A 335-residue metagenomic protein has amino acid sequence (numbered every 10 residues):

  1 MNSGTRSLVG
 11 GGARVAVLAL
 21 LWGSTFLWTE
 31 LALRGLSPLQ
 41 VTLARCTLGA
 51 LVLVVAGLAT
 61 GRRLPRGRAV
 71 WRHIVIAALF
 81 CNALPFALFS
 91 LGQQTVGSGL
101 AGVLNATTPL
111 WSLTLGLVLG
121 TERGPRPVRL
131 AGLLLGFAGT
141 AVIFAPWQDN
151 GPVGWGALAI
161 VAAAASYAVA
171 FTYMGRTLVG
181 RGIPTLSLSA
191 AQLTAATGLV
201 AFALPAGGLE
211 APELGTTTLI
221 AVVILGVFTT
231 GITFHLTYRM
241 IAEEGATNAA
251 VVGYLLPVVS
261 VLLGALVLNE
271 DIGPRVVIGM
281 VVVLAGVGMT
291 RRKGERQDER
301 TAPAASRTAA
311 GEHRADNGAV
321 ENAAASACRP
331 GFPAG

Functional and structural regions predicted by a protein language model:
M1-G4, A44-T47, A145-P146, T218 (+1 more regions): C-terminal-most transmembrane helix of multi-pass membrane proteins
S7-G12, G35-L43, R66-R72, L130 (+3 more regions): Juxtamembrane helix-entry segments on the extracytoplasmic side of multipass membrane proteins
A19, L43-A44, N82, A101-T107 (+2 more regions): Helix-helix packing/entry segments at the starts of transmembrane helices
L21-T29, V54-N105, T140-I143, G226-E244: Specific transmembrane alpha-helical segments of multi-pass solute transporters/efflux pumps, especially DMT/EamA
G35-L84, T107-G116, S166-Y173, L188-G207 (+2 more regions): Transmembrane alpha-helices of multi-pass small-molecule transport proteins
Q40-L51, C81, F86-G124, V128-R129 (+2 more regions): Specific alpha-helical transmembrane segments that line the substrate/conduction pathway and gating interfaces
L53, S112-T114, V118, L133-G136 (+6 more regions): Transmembrane alpha-helical segments that form core, pore/gating elements of small-molecule transporters/exporters
L53, T107, T114-L115, P125-P146 (+5 more regions): Hydrophobic transmembrane alpha-helices of multi-pass small-molecule transport proteins
